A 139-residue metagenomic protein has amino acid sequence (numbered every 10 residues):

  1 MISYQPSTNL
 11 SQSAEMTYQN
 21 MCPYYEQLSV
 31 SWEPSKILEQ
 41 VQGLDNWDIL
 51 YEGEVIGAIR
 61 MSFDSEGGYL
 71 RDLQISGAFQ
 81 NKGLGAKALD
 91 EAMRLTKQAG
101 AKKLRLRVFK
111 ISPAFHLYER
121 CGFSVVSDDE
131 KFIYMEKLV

Functional and structural regions predicted by a protein language model:
M1-E15: A short beta-loop-alpha structural element at the N-terminal edge of CoA-dependent acyl/N-acetyltransferase catalytic
A14-L44: Conserved GNAT-fold acetyl-CoA-binding loop/helix
D45-D48, I133: Hydrophobic beta-strand residues of extracellular immunoglobulin-like
D48, E54-S62, Y69-Q74: Conserved beta-strand in the GNAT
I75, N81-R94, E119-R120: Conserved acetyl-CoA-binding loop-helix of GNAT-fold acetyltransferases
A86, K110-S127, I133-Y134: Conserved active-site alpha-helix within GNAT-family acetyltransferase domains
T96-F109: Conserved GNAT acetyl-CoA-binding A-motif
